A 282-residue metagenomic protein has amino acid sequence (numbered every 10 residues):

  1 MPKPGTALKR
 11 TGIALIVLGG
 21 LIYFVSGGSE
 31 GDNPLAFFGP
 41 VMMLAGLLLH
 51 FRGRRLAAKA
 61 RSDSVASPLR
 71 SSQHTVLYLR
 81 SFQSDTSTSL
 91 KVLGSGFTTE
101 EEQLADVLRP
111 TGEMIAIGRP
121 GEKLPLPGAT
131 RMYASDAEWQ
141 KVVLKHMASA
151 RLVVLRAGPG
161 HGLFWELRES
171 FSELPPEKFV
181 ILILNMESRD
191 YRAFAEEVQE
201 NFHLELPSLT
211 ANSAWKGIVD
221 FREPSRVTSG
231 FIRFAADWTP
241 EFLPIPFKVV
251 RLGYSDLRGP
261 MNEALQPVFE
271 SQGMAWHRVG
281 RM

Functional and structural regions predicted by a protein language model:
M1-G5: Cytosolic juxtamembrane N-terminal segments of multi-pass membrane proteins
A7-I13, Y23-M42: Hydrophobic alpha-helical transmembrane segments
G46-R131: N-terminal topogenic membrane-targeting module
T75, R151-V154: Structural motif
F82-V92, K123, V153-L163, M186-R189: Short acidic, S/G/P-rich loop/turn micro-motifs used as interaction or catalytic elements
L126-A150, G160-S172: TIR-domain catalytic/interaction hotspot
P159-D190, F194-E197: Amphipathic helical hotspot of TIR/SEFIR-family domains
R192-M282: C-terminal interaction surface of TIR/SEFIR-family domains
